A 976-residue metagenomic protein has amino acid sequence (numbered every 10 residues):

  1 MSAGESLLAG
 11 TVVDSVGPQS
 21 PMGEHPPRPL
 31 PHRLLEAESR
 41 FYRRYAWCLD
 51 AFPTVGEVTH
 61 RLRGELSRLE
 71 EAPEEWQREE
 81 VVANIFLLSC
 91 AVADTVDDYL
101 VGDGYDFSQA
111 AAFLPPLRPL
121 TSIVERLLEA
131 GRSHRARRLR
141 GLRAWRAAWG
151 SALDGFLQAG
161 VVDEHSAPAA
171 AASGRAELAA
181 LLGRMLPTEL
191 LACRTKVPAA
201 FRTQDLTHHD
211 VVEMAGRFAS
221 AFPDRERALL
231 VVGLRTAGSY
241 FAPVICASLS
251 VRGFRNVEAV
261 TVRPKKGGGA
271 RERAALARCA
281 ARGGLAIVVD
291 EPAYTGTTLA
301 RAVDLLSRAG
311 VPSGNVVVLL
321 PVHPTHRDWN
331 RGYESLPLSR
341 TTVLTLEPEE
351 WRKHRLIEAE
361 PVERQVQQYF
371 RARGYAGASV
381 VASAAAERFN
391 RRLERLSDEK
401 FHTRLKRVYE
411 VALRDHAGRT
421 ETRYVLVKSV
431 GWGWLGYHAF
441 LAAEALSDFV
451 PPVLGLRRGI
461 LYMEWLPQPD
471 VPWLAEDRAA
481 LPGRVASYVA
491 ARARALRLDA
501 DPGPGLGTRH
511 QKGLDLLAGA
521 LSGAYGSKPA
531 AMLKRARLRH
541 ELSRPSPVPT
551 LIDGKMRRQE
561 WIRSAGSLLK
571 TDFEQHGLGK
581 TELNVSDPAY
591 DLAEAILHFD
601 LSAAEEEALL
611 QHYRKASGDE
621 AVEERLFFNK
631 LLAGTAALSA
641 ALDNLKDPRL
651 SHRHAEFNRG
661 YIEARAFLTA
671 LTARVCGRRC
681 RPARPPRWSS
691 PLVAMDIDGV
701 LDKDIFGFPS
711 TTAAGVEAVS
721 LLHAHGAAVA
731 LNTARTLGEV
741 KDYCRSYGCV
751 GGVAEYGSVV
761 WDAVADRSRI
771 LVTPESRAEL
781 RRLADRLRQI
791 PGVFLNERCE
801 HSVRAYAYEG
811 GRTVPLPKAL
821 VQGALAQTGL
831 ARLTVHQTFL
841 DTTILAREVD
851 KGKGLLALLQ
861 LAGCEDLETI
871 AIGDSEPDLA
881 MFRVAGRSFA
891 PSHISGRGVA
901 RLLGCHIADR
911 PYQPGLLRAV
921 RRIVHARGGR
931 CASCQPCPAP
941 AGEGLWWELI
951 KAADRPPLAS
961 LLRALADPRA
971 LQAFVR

Functional and structural regions predicted by a protein language model:
S2-E164, A170, A176-T188, A247 (+3 more regions): PRPP-dependent phosphoribosyltransferase catalytic core
L396-K534, R558-Q559, S567, F573-F627: Conserved ATP-binding subdomain of kinase catalytic cores across diverse folds
G483, G519, G523, S527 (+2 more regions): Helix-rich C-terminal or lid/interface subdomains of diverse kinases
L498-D553, S564-A565, G660-P682: An alpha-helical support segment within catalytic cores of ATP-dependent transferases
P686-F708, F882: Asp-based phosphoryl-transfer active-site loop
W688, F708-T712, L845, G852-R976: Mg2+-dependent phosphoryl-transfer enzymes with acidic/Ser/Thr/Gly-rich catalytic loops
S710-C799, A890-H893: Active-site phosphate-binding/coordination module
R781-I870, S875-V884, F974-V975: Conserved acidic, metal-coordinating active-site core of Asp-based, Mg2+-dependent phosphoryl-transfer enzymes
